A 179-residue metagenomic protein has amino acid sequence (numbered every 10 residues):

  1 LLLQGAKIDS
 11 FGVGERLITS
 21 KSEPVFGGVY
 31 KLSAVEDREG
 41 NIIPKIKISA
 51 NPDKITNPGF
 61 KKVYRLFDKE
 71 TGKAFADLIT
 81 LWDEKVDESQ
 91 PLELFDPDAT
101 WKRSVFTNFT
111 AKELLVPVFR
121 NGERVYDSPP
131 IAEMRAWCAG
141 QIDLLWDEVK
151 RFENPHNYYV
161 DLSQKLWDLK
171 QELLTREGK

Functional and structural regions predicted by a protein language model:
L3-K179: Gly/Ser/Thr/Ala-enriched C-terminal appendages of enzymes
